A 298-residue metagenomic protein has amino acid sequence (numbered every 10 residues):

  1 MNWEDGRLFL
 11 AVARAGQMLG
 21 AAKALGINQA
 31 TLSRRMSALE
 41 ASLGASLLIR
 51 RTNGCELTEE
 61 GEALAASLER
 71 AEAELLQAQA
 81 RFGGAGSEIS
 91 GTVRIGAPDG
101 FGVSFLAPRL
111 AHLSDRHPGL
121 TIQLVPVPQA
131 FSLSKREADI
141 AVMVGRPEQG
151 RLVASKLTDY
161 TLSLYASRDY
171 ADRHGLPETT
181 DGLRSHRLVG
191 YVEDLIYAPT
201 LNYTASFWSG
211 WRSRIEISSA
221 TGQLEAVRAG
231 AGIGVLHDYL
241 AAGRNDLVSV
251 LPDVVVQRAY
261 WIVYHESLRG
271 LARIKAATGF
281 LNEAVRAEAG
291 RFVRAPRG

Functional and structural regions predicted by a protein language model:
A11-G26: Short helix-boundary/capping micro-motifs
K23, A41, D115: Alpha-helical residues within the helix-turn-helix
N28, R35-A38, R109: Residues within the DNA-recognition helix of helix-turn-helix
L39-E40, L247: Conserved amphipathic alpha-helical core elements
E40-L57: A short LG(V/I)-centered, amphipathic sequence patch enriched for acidic residue(s) preceding the LG motif
T52-C55, E59-E62, A73-G96, A295: Short helix-loop hinge/linker segments at domain boundaries
S90-G150: Central regulatory/effector-binding core of bacterial HTH transcription factors
K135, P147-Y260, A287-G298: C-terminal regulatory
